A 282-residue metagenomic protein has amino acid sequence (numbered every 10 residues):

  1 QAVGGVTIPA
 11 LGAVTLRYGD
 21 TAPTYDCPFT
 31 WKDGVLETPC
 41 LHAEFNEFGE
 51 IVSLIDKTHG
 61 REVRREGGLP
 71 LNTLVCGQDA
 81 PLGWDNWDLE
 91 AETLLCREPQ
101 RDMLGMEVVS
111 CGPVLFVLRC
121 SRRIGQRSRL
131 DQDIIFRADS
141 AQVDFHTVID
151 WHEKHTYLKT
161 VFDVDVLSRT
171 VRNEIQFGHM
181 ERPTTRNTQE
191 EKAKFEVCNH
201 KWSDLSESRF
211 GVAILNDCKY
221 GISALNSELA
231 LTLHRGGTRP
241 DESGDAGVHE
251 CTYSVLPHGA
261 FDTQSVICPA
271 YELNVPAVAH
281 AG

Functional and structural regions predicted by a protein language model:
Q1-G282: C-terminal (or distal) subdomains of carbohydrate-active enzymes
